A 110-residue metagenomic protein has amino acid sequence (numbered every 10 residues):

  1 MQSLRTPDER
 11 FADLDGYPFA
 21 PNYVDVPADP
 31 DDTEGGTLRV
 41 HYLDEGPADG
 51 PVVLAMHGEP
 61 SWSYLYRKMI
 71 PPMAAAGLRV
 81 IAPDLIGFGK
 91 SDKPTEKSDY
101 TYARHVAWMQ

Functional and structural regions predicted by a protein language model:
M1-P30: An N-terminal hydrophobic leader/cap segment in hydrolases
V26-L38, L43-P47, A75, A82-Q110: Active-site loop/oxyanion-hole signature of alpha/beta-hydrolase fold enzymes
P47-G50, H57-S61: Active-site glycine-rich loops that stabilize anionic/oxyanionic intermediates across multiple enzyme folds
V52, G77-R79: Structural signature of beta-strand start/N-cap positions in the alpha/beta core of ABC transporter nucleotide-binding
A55-G58, A82: Structural cue for short, hydrophobic secondary-structure segments
E59-I70: The serine-hydrolase catalytic nucleophile loop
